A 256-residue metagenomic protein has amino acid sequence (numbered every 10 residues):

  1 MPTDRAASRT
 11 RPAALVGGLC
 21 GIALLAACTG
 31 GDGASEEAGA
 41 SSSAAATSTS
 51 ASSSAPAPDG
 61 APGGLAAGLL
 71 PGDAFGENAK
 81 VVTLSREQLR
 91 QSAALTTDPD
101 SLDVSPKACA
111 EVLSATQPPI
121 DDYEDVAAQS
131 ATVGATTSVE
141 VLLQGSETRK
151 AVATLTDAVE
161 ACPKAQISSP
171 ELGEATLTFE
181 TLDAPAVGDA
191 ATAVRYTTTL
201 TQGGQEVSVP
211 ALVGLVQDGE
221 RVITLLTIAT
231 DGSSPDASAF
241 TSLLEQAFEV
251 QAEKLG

Functional and structural regions predicted by a protein language model:
M1-A26: Sec-dependent bacterial lipoprotein signal peptides
R9, C28, A46-S48, A135-T136 (+1 more regions): Intrinsically disordered/low-complexity terminal segments and short unstructured peptides
V16-C20, C28-P58: Short, low-complexity, disordered segments immediately C-terminal to signal peptides in bacterial exported proteins
A55-G63, G68-A94: Post-signal-peptide N-terminal segment of Sec-exported extracytoplasmic proteins
A79-L215, F248: A small/polar (G/S/T-enriched), proline-flanked helix-loop surface module common in exported/cell-envelope proteins
S208-T230: Short, well-structured beta-strand
A229-G256: Surface-exposed amphipathic alpha-helical segments
